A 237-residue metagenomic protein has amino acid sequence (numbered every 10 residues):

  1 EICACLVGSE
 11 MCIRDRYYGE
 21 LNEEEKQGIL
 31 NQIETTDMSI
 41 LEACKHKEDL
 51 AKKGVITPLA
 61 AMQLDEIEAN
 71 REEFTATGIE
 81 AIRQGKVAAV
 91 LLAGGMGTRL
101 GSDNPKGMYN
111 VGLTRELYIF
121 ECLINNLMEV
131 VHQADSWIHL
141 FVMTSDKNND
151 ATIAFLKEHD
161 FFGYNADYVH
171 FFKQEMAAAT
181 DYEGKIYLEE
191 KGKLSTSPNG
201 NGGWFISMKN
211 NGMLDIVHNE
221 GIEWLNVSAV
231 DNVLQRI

Functional and structural regions predicted by a protein language model:
E1-G8, I13: Single conserved hydrophobic/aromatic residue that forms the stacking wall/gate of nucleotide- or nucleobase-binding
E10, R14-Y17, G28-I29: A general alpha-helix detector
R14-L21, W224-N226: Amphipathic alpha-helical packing elements
E20-K86: Short, low-complexity connector segments at domain boundaries
D65-A88, S102-I237: Domain-scale recognition of functional cores that engage charged ligands
A93-R99: Conserved adenylation A10 loop of the ANL superfamily
